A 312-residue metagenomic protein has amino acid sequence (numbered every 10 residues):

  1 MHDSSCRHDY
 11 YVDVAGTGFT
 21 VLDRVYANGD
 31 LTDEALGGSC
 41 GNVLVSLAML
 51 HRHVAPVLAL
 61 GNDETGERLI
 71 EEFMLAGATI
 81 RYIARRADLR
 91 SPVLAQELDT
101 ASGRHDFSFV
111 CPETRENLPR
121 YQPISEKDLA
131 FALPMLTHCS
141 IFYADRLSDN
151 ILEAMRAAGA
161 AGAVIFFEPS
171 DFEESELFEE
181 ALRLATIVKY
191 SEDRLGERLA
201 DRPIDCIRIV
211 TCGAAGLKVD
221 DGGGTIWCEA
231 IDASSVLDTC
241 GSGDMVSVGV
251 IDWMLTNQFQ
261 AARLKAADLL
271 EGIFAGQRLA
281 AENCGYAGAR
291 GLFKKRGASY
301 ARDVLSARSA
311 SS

Functional and structural regions predicted by a protein language model:
Y11, L22-Y26, D30, R52-S140 (+1 more regions): Conserved N-terminal subdomain of the carbohydrate kinase-like
D13-A15: Conserved beta-strand elements of the Class I
G18-T20, D244-M245: Active-site metal-binding loops of divalent metal-dependent hydrolases
G29-G37, A230-G241: Short pre-catalytic strand/loop immediately N-terminal to key active-site residues, enriched for Gly-Thr
S39-M49: Histidine-anchored nucleotide/phosphate-binding helix
V45, V93-E97, G216-D220: Short beta-strand scaffold segments in enzyme catalytic cores
A48, A233-A310: Conserved post-catalytic alpha-helical subdomain immediately downstream of the catalytic base and nucleotide-binding
S140-I207, A215-G216: Conserved beta-alpha-beta core of the PfkB/ribokinase-like small-molecule kinase fold
